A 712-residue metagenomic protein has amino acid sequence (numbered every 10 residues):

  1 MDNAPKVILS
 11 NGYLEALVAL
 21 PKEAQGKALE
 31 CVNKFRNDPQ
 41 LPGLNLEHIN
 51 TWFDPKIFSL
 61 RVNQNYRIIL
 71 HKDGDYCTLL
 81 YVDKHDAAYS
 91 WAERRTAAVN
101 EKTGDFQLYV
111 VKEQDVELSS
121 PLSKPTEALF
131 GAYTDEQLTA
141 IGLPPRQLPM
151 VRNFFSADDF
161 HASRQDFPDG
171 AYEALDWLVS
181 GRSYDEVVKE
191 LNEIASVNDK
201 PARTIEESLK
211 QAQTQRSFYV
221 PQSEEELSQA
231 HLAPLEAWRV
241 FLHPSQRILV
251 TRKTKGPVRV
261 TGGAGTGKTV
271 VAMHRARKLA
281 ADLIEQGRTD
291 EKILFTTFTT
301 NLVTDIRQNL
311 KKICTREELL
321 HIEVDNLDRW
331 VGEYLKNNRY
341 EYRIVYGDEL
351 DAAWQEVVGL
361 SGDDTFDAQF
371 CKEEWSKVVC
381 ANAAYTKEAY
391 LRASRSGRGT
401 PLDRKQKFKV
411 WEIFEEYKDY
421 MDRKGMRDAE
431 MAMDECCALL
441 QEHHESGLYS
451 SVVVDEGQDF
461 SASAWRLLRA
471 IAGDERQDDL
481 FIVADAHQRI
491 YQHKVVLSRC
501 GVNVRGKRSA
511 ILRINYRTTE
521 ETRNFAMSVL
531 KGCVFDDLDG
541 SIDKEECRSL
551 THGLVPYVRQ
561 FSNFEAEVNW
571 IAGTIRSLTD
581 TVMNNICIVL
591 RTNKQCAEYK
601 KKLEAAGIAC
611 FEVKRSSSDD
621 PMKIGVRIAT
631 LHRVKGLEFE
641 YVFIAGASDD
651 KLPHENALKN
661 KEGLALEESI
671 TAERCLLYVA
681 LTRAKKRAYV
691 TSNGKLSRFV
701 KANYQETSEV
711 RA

Functional and structural regions predicted by a protein language model:
M1-A4, K22, A97-V99, K661-T671 (+1 more regions): Helicase C-terminal subdomain and adjacent C-terminal extension
P21-K22, N153, Q165-A171, H243-P244 (+1 more regions): Short helix-coil-helix linker/hinge
N33-L60, D620: A short, surface-exposed loop/turn module that caps and links secondary-structure elements
F58, V62-G181, E186, E190: Enriched for short, Lys/Arg-rich terminal
L122-G181, N338-Q406: ATP-hydrolysis module of ASCE/P-loop NTPase motor domains, specifically the Walker B Asp-Glu catalytic pair
M150-F154, D159-H231, F525, R615: Domain-scale detector for complete catalytic domains at protein termini or as standalone homologs
A202, E206-P244, T251, T261 (+1 more regions): Accessory N-terminal region flanking or inserted into the helicase ATPase core in nucleic-acid motor proteins
R239, H243-K292, F298-I344, P401-Q406 (+8 more regions): Conserved helicase motor core of SF1/SF2 NTP-dependent helicases
